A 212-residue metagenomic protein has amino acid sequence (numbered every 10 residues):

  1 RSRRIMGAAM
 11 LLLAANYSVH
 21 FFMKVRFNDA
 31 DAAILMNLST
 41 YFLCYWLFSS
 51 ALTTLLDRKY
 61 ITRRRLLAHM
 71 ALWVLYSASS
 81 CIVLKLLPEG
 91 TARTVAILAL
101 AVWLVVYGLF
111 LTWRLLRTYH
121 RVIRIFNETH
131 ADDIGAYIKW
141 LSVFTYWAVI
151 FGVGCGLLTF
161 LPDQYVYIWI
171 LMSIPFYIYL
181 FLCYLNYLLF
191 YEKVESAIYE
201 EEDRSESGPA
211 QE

Functional and structural regions predicted by a protein language model:
R1-I5, N28-A30, T53-L66, G90-R93 (+2 more regions): Membrane-interface helix-boundary motifs at transmembrane edges
S2-K24, T40-W46, L72-C81, S142-G156: Hydrophobic alpha-helical transmembrane segments of multi-pass membrane proteins
A15-N37, L84-T94, P162: Helix-loop junctions on the outward
C44-L47, L161-Y184: Hydrophobic alpha-helical transmembrane segments and immediately flanking/interface helices in integral membrane
L47-L55, V105-E128, F181-Y184: Alpha-helical transmembrane segments in multipass membrane proteins, preferentially the mid-helix core
L55-I82, V95-L104, E128-A148: The cytoplasmic-loop to transmembrane-helix boundary for the fourth helix
C81-R117, L158-W169: Extracellular-loop-to-transmembrane junctions of the mid-late helices
Y184-E212: Membrane-proximal linker segments that couple transmembrane helices to downstream signaling/catalytic modules
